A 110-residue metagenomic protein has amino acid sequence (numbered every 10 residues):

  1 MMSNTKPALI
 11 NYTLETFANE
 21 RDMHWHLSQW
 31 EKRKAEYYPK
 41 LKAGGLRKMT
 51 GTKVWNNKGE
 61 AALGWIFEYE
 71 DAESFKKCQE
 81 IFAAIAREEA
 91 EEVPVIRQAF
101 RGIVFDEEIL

Functional and structural regions predicted by a protein language model:
M1-P7, K42-G64, R87-L110: Glycine-rich beta-strand-turn "strand-cap" elements at beta-sheet edges
M2-I10, L14-E31, E70-A72, A83-A84 (+1 more regions): N-proximal accessory regions
L9-F17, M49-A83: Short, well-ordered beta-strand segments in beta-rich or mixed alpha/beta enzyme and ligand-binding folds
R21-M49, A83-E89: Short amphipathic alpha-helical segments
